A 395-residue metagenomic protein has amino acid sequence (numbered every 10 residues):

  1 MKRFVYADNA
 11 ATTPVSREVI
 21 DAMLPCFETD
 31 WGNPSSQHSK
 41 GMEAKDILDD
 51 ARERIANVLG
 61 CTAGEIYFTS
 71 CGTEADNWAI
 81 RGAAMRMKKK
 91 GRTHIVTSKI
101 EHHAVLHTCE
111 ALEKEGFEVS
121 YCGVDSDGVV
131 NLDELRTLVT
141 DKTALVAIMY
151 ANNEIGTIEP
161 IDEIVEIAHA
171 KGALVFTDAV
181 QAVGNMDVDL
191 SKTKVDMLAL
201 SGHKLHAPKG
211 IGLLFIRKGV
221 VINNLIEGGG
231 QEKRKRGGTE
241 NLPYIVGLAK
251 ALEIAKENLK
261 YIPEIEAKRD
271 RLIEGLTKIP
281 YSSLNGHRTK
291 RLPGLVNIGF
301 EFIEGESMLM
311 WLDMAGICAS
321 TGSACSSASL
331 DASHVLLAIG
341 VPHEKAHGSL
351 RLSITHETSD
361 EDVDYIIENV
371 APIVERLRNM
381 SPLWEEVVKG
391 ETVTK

Functional and structural regions predicted by a protein language model:
M1-K395: Pyridoxal 5′-phosphate
